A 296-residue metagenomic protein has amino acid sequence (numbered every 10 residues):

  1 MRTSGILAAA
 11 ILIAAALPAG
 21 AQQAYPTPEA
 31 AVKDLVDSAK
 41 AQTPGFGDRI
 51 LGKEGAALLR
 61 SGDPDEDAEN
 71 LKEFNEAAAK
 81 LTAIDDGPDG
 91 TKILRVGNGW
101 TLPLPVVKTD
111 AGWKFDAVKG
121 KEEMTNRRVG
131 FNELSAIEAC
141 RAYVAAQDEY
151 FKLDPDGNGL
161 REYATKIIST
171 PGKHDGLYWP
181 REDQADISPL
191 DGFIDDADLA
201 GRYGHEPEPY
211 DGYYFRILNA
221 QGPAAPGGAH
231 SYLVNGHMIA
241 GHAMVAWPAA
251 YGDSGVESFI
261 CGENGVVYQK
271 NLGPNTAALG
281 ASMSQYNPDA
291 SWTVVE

Functional and structural regions predicted by a protein language model:
M1-L7: Bacterial N-terminal signal peptides that target proteins for export
A16-P18: N-terminal signal peptide c-region/cleavage motif recognized by signal peptidases
G20-K40, D85, G120-A145, E149: Short, low-complexity N-terminal intrinsically disordered segments enriched in polar/charged residues
T43-G55, R161-A164: Short, well-ordered alpha-helical segments enriched in acidic and aromatic residues
G55-L102, G204, E208-P209, R216 (+2 more regions): Surface-exposed, charged secondary-structure patches
K92-L134, E138-R141, V266-K270: Short beta-strand edge/turn micro-motifs at domain boundaries
Y150-D253: Flexible, glycine-rich surface segments
A240-E296: C-terminal soluble interaction/assembly domains
